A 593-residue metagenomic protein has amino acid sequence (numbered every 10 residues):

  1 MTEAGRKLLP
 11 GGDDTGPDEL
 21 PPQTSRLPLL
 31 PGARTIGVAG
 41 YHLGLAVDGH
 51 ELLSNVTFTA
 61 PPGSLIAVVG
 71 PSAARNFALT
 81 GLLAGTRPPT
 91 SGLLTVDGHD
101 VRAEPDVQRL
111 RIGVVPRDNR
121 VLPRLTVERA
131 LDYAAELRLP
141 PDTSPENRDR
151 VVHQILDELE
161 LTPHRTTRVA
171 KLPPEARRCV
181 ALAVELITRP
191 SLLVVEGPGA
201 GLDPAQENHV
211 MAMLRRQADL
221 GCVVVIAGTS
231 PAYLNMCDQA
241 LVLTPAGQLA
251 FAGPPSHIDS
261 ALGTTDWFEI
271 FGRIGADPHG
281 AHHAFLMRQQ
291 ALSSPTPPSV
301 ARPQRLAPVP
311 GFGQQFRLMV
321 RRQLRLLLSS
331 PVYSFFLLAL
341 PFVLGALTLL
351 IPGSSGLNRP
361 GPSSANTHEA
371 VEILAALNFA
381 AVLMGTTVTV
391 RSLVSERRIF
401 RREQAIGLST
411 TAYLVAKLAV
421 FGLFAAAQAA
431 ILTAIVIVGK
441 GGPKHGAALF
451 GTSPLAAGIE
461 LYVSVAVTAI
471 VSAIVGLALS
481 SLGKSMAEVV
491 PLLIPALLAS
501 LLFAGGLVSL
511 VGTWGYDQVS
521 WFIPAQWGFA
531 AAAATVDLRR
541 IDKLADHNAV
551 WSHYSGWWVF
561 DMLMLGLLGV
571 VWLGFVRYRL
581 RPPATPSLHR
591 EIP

Functional and structural regions predicted by a protein language model:
M1-H50, S54-T57, P71, L93-V96 (+7 more regions): Topological signature of polytopic alpha-helical transporters
L79, L182, V210: Hydrophobic anchor residue at the start of the ABC signature
A84: Helix-to-loop junction immediately C-terminal to a conserved catalytic motif
L93-V107: ABC ATPase NBD Q-loop/coupling interface
D118, P123-P140: Q-loop/switch helix immediately C-terminal to the Walker
E185-L186: ABC ATPase C-loop
R325-P593: Membrane-spanning alpha-helical segments of multipass transporters and channels
